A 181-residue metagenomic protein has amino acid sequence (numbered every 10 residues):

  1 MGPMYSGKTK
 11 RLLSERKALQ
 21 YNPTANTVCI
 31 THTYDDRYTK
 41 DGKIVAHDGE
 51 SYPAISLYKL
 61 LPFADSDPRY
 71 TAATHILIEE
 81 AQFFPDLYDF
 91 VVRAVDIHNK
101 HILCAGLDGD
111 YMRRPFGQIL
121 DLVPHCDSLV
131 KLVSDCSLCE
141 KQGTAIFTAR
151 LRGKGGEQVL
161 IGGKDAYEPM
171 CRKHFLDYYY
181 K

Functional and structural regions predicted by a protein language model:
M1-D67, D110-D121, K131-S134, I146-T148 (+2 more regions): Conserved P-loop
N26-V28, A73-L77, H101-L103: Residue-level preference for the first positions of well-ordered beta-strands
R69-F84: Conserved P-loop NTPase "ATPase switch" module shared by AAA+ and STAND
T74, C126-D127: Conserved acidic residues
E80-V91, G109-F116: Conserved ATPase-coupling elements of RecA-like P-loop NTPase cores
V95-Q118: Sensor-1/coupling segment of RecA-like P-loop NTPase cores
S128-E140: Conserved AAA+ ATPase "SRH/arginine-finger" region at the nucleotide-binding site
C139-Q142, H174: Short Cys/His-rich metal-coordination motifs, predominantly Zn2+-binding knuckles/fingers
